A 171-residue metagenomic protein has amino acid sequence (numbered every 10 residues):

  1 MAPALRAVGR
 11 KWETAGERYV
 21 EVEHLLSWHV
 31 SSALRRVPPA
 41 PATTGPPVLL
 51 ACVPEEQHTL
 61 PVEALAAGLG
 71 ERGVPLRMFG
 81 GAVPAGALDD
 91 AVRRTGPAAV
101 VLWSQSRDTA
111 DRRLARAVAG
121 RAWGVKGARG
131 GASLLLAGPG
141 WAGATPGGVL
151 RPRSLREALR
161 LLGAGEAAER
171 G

Functional and structural regions predicted by a protein language model:
M1-P38: Long amphipathic alpha-helical segments
A33-G171: C-terminal regulatory/effector modules of DNA-binding transcriptional regulators
